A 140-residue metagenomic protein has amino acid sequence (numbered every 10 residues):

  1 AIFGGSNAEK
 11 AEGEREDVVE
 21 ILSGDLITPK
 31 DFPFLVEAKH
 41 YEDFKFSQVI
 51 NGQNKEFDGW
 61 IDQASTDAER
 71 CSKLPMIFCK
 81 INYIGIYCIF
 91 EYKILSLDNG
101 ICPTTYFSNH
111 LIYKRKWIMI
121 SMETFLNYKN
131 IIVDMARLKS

Functional and structural regions predicted by a protein language model:
A1-S140: Catalytic phosphate/metal-binding cores of nucleic-acid and nucleotide-processing enzymes, i.e., regions that mediate
